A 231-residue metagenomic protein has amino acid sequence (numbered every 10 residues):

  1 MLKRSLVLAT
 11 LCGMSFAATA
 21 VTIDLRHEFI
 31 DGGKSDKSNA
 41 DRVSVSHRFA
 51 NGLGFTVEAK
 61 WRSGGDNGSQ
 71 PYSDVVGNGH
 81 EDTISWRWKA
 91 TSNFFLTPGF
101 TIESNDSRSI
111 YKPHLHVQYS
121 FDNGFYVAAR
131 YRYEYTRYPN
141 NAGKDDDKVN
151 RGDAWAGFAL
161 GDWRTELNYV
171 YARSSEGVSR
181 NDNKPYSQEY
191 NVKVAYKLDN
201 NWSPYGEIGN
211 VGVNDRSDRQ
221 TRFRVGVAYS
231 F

Functional and structural regions predicted by a protein language model:
M1-D24: Cleavable N-terminal export/targeting peptides
A18-S69: Short glycine/proline- and aromatic-enriched beta-strand/turn motifs that initiate or cap beta-hairpins
V21-D24, N51-V57, K89-P98, N123-A129 (+2 more regions): Repeated loop/turn-to-beta-strand initiation elements of outer-membrane beta-barrel proteins
H27-G33, A59-G65, F100-D106, Y131-R137 (+4 more regions): Transmembrane beta-strands of outer-membrane beta-barrel pores
K37-D41, V45, V76-D82, S109-P113 (+3 more regions): Residues that define the transmembrane beta-barrel architecture of outer-membrane proteins
S109-G177: Detector for outer-membrane/organellar transmembrane beta-barrel domains, recognizing the amphipathic beta-strand
F158-L160, V192, Y196, R219-F231: Outer-membrane beta-barrel "beta-signal"
R164-E207: Outer membrane beta-barrel transmembrane domains
